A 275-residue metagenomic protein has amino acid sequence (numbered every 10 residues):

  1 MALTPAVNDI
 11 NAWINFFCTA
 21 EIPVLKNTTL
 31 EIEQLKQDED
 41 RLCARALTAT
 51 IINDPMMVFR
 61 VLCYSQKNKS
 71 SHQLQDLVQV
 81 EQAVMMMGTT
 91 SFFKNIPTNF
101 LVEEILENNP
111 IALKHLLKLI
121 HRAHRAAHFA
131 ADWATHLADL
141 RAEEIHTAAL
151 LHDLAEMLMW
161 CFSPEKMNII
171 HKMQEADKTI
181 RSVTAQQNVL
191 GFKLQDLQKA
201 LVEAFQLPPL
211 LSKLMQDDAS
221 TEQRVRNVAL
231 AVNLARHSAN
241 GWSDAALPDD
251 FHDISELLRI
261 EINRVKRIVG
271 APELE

Functional and structural regions predicted by a protein language model:
M1-E165, Q186-P248, H252: Conserved alpha-helical "signature site" that marks functionally important helical segments or helix/loop junctions
P164-A176: Post-HEXXH active-site segment of zinc metalloproteases
D177-Q186: Substrate-binding clefts and substrate-entry loops adjacent to catalytic sites of polymer-processing enzymes acting on
H237-S243, N263-G270: Terminal end segments
L258-E261: RNase H-like, two-metal
A271-E275: Extended, compositionally biased alpha-helical segments that mediate assembly or anchoring
